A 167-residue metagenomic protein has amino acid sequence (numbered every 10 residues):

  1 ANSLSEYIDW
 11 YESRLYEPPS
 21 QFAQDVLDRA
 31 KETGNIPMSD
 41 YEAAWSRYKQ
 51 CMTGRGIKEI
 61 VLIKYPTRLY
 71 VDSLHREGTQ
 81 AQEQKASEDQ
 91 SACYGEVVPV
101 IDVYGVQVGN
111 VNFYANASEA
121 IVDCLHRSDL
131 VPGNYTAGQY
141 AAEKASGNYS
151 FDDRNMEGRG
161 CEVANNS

Functional and structural regions predicted by a protein language model:
A1-S167: Mitochondrial intermembrane space
